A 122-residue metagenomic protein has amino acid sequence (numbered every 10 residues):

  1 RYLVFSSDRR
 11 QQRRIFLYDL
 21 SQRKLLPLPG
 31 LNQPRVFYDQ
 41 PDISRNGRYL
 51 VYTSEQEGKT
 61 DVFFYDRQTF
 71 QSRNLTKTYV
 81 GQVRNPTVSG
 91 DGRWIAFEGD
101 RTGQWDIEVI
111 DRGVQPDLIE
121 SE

Functional and structural regions predicted by a protein language model:
R1, S44-R45: Repeat-blade elements of multi-bladed beta-propeller folds
R1-S7: Beta-strand-rich domains and repeat architectures in extracellular enzymes and scaffolds, especially beta-propellers
S7-F16, N32-R35, T53-F63, K77-V80 (+1 more regions): A flexible loop/linker signature enriched in serine peptidases of the S9 family
L20-Y38, Y65-Q82, D111-E122: Multi-bladed beta-propeller domains
R45-N46, G90-D91: Residue-level detector of Asp-centered blade-edge/turn motifs that repeat once per structural unit in beta-propeller
R93-E122: Blade-level signature of beta-propeller repeat domains, shared across WD40, Kelch, NHL, RCC1 and BNR/Asp-box propellers
